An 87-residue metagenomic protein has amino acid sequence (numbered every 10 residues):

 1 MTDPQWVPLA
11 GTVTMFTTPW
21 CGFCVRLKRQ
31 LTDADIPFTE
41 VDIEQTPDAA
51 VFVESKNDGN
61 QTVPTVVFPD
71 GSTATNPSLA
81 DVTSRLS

Functional and structural regions predicted by a protein language model:
T2-P37: Local sequence-structure signature of Cys/Sec-based thiol-disulfide redox active-site neighborhoods
G22, Q45, T73-A74: Glycine-/small-residue-rich active-site loops that bind phosphorylated ligands and cofactors
I36-A50, Q61: Thiol-based oxidoreductase modules, predominantly thioredoxin-like and allied folds used for disulfide exchange
V53-N57, T83-L86: Short amphipathic alpha-helix with an adjacent loop that forms part of the alpha/beta core around
N57-V66: Structural micro-motif
F68-S87: Non-catalytic, surface beta->alpha helical segment in thiol-disulfide oxidoreductase systems
